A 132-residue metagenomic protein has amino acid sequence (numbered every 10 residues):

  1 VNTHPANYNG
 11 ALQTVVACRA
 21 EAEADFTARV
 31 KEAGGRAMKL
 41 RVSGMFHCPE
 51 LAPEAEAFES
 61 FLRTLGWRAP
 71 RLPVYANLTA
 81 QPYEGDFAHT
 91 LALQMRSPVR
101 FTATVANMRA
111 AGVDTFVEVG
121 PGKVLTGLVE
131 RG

Functional and structural regions predicted by a protein language model:
V1-R131: Acyltransferase
